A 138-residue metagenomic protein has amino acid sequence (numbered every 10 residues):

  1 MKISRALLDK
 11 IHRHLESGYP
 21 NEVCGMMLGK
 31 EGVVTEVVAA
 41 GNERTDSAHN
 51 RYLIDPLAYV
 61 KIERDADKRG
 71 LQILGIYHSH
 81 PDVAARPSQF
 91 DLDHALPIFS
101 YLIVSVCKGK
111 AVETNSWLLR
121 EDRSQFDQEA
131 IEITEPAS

Functional and structural regions predicted by a protein language model:
M1-I73, P81-S138: Conserved beta-strand-loop surface patch within small alpha/beta domains used for substrate/adaptor or ligand engagement
I76: Conserved, mostly hydrophobic/aromatic
